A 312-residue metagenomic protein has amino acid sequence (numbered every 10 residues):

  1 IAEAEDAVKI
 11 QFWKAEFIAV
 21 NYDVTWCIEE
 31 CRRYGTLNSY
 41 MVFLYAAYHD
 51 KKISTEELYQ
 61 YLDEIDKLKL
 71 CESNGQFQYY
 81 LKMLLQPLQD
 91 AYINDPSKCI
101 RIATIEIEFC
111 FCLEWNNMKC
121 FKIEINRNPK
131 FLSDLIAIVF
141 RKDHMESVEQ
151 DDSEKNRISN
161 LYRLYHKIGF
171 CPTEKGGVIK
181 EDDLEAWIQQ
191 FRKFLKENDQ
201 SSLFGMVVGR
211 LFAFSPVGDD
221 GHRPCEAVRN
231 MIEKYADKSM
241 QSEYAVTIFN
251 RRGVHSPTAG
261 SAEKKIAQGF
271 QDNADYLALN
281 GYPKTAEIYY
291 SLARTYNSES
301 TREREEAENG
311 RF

Functional and structural regions predicted by a protein language model:
I1-F249: Non-catalytic all-alpha helical scaffold/repeat segments
K14, V207-L211, I266, N273 (+1 more regions): Structural register within alpha-helical repeat arrays
Y22, A274, N280-K284, I288: Short helix-adjacent coil turns
Y235, S239, L277-A278, Y296-N297 (+1 more regions): Alpha-helical junction/boundary sensor with strong preference for TPR arrays
S256, E263-K264, Y282-P283: Inter-repeat boundary and helix-capping residues of tandem alpha-helical solenoids
A259-Q271: Short amphipathic alpha-helical heptad-repeat segments
K284-G310: Short, charge-rich amphipathic alpha-helical segments embedded in non-transmembrane helical bundles/solenoids
